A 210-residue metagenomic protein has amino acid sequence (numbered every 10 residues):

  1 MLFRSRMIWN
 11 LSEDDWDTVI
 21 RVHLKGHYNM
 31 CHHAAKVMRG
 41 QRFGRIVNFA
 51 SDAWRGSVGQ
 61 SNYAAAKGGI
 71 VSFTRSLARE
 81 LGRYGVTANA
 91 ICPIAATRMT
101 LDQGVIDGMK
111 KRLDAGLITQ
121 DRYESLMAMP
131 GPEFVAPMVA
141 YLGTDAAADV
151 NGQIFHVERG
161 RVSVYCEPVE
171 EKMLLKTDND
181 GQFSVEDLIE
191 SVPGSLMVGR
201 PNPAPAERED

Functional and structural regions predicted by a protein language model:
M1-L2: Short, small-residue-biased leader/transition segments that mark boundaries at the very start of proteins
M7-I8, S12-D17: Substrate-binding pocket helix/loop in short-chain dehydrogenase/reductase
C31-H32, R75: A short, exposed helix-loop element centered on a Lys and neighboring polar residues
H33-R45, D145: A short helix-coil junction within the Rossmann-fold of NAD(P)-dependent oxidoreductases
V47-G69, T74-R75, R79-R83, C92-A128 (+1 more regions): Catalytic loop of short-chain dehydrogenase/reductase
G82, T87, V150-G152: Short, small/polar-rich loop/turn modules that mediate ligand/substrate recognition or access, typified
D114-D210: C-terminal helical subdomain
